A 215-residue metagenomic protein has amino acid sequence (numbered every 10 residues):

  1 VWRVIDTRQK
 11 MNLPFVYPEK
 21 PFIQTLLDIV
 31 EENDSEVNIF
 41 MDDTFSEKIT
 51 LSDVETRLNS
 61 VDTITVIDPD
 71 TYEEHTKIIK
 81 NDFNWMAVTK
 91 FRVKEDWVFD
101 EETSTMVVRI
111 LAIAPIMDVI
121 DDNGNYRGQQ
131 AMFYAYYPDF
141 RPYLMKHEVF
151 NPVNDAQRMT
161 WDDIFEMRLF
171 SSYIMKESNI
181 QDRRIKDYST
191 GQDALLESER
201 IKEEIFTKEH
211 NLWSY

Functional and structural regions predicted by a protein language model:
V1-E102, I120, P138-Y215: A domain-level signal for the mature, folded cores of soluble proteins
M86-V88, V108-I110, Q130-M132: Extracytoplasmic
S104-M106: Edge/loop elements at the starts and ends of beta-strands within beta-rich repeat scaffolds
D118-Y126: KE-rich/KEKE low-complexity, intrinsically disordered/coiled-coil-prone tracts that act as electrostatic scaffolds
N125-P138: Short amphipathic beta-strand/extended segments with alternating polar/hydrophobic composition
